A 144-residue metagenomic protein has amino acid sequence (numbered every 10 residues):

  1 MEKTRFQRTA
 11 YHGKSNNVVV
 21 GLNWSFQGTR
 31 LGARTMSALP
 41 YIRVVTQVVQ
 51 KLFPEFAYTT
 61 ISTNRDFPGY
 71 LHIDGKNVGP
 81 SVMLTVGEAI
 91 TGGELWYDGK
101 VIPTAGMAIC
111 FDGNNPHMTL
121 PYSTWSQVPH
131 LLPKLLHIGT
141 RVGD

Functional and structural regions predicted by a protein language model:
M1-C110, N114-D144: Fe(II)/2-oxoglutarate oxygenase catalytic core
